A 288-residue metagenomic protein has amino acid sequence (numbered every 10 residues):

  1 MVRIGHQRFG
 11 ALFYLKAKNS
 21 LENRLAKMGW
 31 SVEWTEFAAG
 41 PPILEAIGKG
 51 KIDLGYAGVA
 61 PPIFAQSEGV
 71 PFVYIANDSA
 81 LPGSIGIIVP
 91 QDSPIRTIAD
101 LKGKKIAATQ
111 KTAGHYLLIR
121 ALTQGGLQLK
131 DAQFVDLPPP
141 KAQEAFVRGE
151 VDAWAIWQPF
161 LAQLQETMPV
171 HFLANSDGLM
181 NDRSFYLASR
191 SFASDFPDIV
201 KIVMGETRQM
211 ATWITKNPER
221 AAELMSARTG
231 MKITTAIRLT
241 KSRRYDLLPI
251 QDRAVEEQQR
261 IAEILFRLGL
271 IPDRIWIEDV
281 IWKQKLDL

Functional and structural regions predicted by a protein language model:
M1-Q128, F134-D136, D152-A155, G178-M180: Short, glycine-/small- and polar/acidic-enriched structural segments that line small-molecule recognition paths
A11, K104-A108, V147-V151, S191 (+2 more regions): Second-shell loop/turn segments in exported
L12, L81-I87, V170-H171, D182-Y186 (+2 more regions): Small-molecule pocket liners
N19, N23, E45, K49 (+14 more regions): Solvent-exposed, polar/charged alpha-helical surfaces in well-ordered, non-transmembrane soluble domains, broadly
L25, K51, Y56, Q66 (+9 more regions): Sec/Tat-exported extracytoplasmic proteins
A60, F134-A227: Pocket-lining segment of extracytoplasmic ligand-binding domains
D195-P272: Secondary-structure end/capping motifs
L265-L288: Conserved C-terminal helix/tail region of periplasmic/extracytoplasmic solute-binding proteins
